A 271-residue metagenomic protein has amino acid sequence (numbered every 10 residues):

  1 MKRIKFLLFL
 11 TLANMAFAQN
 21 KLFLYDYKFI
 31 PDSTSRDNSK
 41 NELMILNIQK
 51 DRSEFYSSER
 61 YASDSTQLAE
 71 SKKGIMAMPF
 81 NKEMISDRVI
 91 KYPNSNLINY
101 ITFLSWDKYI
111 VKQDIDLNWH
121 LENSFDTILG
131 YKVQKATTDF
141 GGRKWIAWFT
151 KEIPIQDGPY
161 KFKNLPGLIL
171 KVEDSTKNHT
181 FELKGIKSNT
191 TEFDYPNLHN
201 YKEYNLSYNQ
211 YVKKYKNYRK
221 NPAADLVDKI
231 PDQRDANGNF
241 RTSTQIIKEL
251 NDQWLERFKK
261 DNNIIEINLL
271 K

Functional and structural regions predicted by a protein language model:
M1-F23: Bacterial Sec-dependent N-terminal signal peptides
L7, E54, F125-T127, Q134 (+3 more regions): A generic structural micro-environment signature that highlights single residues at secondary-structure boundaries
F9, N14-A16, D37, L46 (+4 more regions): Sterically constrained small-residue positions within well-ordered secondary structures of folded domains
L10-L12, D32-T34, N41-E42, D107-K108 (+3 more regions): Intrinsically disordered, low-complexity boundary segments flanking structured domains
Q19-N118, E122-F125, K132, K177-K271: Extracellular or lumenal secretory-pathway regions
N20-L22, L129-A136, N164-K171: Short, hydrophobic/aromatic-rich segments at coil-to-beta transitions
S53-Y56, V133, A147, L170-V172: Short hydrophobic-aromatic micro-motifs
T138, G142-L198: Gly/Pro-enriched, hydrophobic low-complexity segments that function as extracytoplasmic propeptides/linkers
